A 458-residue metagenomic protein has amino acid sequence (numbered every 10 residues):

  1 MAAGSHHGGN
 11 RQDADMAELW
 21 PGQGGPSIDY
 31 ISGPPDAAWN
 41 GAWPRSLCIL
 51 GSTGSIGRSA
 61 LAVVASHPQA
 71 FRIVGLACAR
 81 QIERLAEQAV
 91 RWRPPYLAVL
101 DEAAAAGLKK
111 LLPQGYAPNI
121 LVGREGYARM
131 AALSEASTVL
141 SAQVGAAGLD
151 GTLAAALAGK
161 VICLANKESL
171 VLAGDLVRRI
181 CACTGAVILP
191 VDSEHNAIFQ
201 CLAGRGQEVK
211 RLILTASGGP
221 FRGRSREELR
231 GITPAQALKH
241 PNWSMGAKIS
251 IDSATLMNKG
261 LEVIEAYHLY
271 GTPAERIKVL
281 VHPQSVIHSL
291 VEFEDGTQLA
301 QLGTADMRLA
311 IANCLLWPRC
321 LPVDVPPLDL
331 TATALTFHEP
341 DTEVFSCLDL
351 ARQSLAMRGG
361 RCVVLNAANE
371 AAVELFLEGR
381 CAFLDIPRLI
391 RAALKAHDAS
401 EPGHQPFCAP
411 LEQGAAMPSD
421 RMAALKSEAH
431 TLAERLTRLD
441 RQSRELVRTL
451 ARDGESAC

Functional and structural regions predicted by a protein language model:
A2-C458: Catalytic, metal-anchored helix/loop core of enzyme active sites in primary metabolism
